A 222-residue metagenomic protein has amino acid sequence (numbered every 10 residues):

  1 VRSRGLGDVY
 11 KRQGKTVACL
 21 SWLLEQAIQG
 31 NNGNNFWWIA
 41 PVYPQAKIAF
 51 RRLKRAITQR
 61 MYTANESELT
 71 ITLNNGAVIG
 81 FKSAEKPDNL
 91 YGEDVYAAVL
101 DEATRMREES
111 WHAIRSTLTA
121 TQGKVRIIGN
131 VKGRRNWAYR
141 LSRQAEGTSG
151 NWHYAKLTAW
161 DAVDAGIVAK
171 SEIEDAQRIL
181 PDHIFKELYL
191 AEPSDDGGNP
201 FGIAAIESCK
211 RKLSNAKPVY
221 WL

Functional and structural regions predicted by a protein language model:
V1-Y10: Single conserved hydrophobic/aromatic residue that forms the stacking wall/gate of nucleotide- or nucleobase-binding
K11, V42, S83-E85, I128-K132: A short beta-strand-to-loop transition that corresponds to the Sensor-1 phosphate-sensing loop of AAA+ P-loop ATPases
T16-N31: Walker A/P-loop NTP-binding motif
N34-P44: Conserved RecA-like ASCE P-loop NTPase motor core of nucleic-acid helicases/translocases
P44-Y96: Inter-Walker segment of RecA-like/P-loop motor cores
V95-R107: SF2 helicase catalytic motif II
R105-L180: ASCE P-loop NTPase helicase motor core
A162-L222: ATPase catalytic-site recognition across NTP-hydrolyzing enzymes
